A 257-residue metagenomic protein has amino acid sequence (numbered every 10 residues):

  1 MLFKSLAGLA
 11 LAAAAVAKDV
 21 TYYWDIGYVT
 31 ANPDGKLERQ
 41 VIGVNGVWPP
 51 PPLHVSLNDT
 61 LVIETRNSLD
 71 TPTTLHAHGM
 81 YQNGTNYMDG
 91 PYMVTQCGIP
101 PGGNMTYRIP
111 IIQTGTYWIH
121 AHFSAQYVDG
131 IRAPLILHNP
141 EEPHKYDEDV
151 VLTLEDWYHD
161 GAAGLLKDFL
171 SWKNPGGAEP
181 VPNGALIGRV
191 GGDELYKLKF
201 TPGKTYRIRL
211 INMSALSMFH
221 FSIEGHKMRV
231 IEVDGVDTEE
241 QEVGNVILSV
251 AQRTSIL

Functional and structural regions predicted by a protein language model:
M1-A17: Fungal secretory targeting signals
G8, A15, A178, P182-G184 (+1 more regions): N-terminal processing/targeting junctions
V20-E142, S217-V246: Histidine- and aromatic-enriched segments that form or immediately flank copper-ligand environments
G115-Y117, Y206, T254: Exposed beta-strand face motif in extracellular beta-rich ectodomains
G130, Y146-D149: Short coil/turn connectors at secondary-structure junctions
E148-T205, R209-A215: Acidic-aromatic/histidine active-site loop/patch
I211, S255-L257: A conserved active-site cap/scaffold subdomain adjacent to cofactor or substrate pockets
A251: Ligand-binding face of N-terminal immunoglobulin V-set domains in extracellular IgSF glycoproteins
